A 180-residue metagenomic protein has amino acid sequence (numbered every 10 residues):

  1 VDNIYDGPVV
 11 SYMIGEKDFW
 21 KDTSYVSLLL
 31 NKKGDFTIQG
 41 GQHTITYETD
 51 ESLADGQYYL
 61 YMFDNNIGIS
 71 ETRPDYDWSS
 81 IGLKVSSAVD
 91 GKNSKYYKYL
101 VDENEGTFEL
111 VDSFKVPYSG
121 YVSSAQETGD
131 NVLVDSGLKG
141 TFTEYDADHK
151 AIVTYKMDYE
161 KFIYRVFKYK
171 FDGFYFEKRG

Functional and structural regions predicted by a protein language model:
V1-G180: Histidine-/acidic-rich catalytic cores in large beta-rich domains
